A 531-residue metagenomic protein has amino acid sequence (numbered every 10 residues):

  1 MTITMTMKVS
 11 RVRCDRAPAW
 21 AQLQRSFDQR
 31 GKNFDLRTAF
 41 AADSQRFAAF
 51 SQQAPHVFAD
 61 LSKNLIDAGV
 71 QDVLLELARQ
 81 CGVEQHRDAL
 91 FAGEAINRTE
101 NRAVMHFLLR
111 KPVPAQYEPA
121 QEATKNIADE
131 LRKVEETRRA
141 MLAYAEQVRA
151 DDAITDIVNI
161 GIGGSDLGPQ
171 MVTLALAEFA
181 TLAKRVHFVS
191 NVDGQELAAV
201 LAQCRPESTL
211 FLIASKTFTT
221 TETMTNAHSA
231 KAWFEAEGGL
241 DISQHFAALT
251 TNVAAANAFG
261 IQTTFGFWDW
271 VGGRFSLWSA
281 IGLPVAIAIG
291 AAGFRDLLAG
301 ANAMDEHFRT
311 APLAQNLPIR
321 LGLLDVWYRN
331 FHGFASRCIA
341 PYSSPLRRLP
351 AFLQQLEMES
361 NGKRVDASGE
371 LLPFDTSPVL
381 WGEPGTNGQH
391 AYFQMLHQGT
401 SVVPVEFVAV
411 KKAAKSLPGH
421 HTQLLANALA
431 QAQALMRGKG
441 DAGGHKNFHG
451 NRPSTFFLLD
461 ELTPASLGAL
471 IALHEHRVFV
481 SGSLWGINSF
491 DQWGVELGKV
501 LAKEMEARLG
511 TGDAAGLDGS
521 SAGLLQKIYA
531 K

Functional and structural regions predicted by a protein language model:
M1-T6: Compositionally biased low-complexity segments, especially N-terminal hydrophobic helices that form the hydrophobic
R11-D151, T155, Q423-L429, Q433 (+2 more regions): Extended, charge-enriched "interface" segments that sit outside catalytic cores
R13, D60-N64, I127, L131-V134 (+14 more regions): Hydrophobic alpha-helical scaffolding
A49, L167-Q170, L197-A198, T221-T223 (+6 more regions): Short helix/loop capping segments that flank catalytic or ligand/cofactor-binding pockets
S62, D375, V379-E461: Helicase-primase coupling helices
A143-A311, E504: Glycine-rich phosphate-binding loops that contact phosphosugars or nucleotide phosphates
W233-L417, L497-K503, G510-K531: Active-site phosphate/pyrophosphate-binding segments
T455-G512, D518-K531: C-terminal helical/tail subdomains of lipid-metabolizing enzymes
